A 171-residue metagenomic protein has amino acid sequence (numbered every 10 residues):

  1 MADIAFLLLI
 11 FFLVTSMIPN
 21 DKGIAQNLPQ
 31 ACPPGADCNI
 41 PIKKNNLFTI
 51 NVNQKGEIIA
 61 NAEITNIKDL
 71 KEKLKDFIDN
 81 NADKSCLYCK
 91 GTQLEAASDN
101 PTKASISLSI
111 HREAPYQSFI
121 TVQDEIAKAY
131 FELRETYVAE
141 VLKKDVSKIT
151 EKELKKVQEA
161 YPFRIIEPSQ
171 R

Functional and structural regions predicted by a protein language model:
M1-N27: Short terminal targeting/anchoring segments
I18-R171: Long, low-hydrophobicity, acidic/polar, solvent-exposed interaction domains
